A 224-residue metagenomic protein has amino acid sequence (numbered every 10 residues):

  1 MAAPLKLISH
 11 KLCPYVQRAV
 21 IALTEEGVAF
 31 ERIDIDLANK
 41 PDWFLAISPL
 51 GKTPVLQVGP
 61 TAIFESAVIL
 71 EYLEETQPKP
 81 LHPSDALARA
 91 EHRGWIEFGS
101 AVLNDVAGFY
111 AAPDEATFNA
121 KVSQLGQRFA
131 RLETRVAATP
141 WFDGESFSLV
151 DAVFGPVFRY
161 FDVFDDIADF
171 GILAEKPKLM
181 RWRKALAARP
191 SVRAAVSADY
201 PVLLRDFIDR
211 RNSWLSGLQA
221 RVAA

Functional and structural regions predicted by a protein language model:
M1-S146, K176, R211-L215, Q219-A224: GST-like domain detector, emphasizing the conserved glutathione-binding G-site in the N-terminal thioredoxin-like
C13, A152, L204: Functionally engaged cysteine thiol sites
E74-P78, S100, A137, F158 (+4 more regions): Hydrophobic/aromatic-lined pockets within catalytic cores
D105-G108, I167, V192: Charged, solvent-exposed alpha-helical segments that act as regulatory interaction surfaces
F142-I167, I172-R181, A185-L186, V196: GST superfamily/GST-like fold recognition
K184-A224: Long hydrophobic alpha-helical segments typical of transmembrane helices together with their membrane-interfacial
